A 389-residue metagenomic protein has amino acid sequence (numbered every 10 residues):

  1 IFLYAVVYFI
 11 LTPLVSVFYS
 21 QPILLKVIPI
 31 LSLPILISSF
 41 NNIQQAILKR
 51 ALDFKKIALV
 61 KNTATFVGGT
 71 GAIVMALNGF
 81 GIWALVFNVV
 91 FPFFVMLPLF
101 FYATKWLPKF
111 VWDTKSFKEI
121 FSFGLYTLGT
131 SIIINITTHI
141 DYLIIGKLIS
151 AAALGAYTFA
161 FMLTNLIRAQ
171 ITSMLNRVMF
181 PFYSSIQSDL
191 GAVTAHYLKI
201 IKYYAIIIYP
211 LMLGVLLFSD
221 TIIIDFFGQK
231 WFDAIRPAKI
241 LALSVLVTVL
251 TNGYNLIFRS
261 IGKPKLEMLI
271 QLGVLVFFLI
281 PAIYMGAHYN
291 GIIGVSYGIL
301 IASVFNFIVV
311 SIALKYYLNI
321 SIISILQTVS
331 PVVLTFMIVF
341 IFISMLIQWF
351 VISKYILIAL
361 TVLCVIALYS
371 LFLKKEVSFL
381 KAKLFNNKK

Functional and structural regions predicted by a protein language model:
I1-H139, I343-S344: Hydrophobic transmembrane helix module of multi-pass membrane transport proteins
I1-S20, T70-V74, N78, Y197-V249 (+4 more regions): Alpha-helical transmembrane segments of multi-pass membrane transport and lipid-handling proteins
L25-K26, E119-F123, T127, I145-N165 (+2 more regions): Interfacial/gating helices of multi-pass transporter permease domains
P34, Y126, D141-L143, G155-T172 (+2 more regions): Alpha-helical transmembrane segments of polytopic membrane transporters and translocases
I37-V60, W83, T104, P108 (+2 more regions): Membrane-interface junctions at transmembrane-helix termini in multi-pass inner-membrane proteins
K49-R50, A160, T164-I208, N255-S260: Helix-loop junctions and terminal segments of transmembrane helices in multi-pass membrane transport/translocation
K55, P98-H139, L143, L148 (+3 more regions): Interhelical loop/hinge segments that connect adjacent transmembrane helices in multipass membrane
I320-I322, L326-S330, I341-K389: Membrane-proximal transmembrane or re-entrant/amphipathic helices at the cytosolic face
